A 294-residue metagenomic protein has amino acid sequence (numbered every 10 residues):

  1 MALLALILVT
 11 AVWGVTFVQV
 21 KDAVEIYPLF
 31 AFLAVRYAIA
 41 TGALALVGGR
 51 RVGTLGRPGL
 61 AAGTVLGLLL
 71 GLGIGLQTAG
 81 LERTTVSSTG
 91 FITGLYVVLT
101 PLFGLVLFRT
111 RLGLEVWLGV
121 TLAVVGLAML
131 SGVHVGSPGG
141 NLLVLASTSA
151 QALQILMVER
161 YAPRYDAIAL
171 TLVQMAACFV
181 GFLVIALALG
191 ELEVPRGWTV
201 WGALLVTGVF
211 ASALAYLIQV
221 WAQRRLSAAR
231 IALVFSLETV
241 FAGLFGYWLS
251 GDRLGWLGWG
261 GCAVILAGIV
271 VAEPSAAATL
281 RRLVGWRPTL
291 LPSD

Functional and structural regions predicted by a protein language model:
M1-L4, Y37, L127, V200-G202 (+2 more regions): C-terminal-most transmembrane helix of multi-pass membrane proteins
M1-L8, I39-L66, V106-W117, V133-G140 (+4 more regions): Membrane-interface interhelical linkers
V12, T16-F17, A45-T93, M129 (+1 more regions): Specific transmembrane alpha-helical segments of multi-pass solute transporters/efflux pumps, especially DMT/EamA
E25-L72, L76, L99-F103, A150-M157 (+4 more regions): Transmembrane alpha-helices of multi-pass small-molecule transport proteins
A31-G42, L70, I74, T78-R111 (+3 more regions): Specific alpha-helical transmembrane segments that line the substrate/conduction pathway and gating interfaces
L33-V35, T89-L95, M157-V180, S212-W248: Helix-helix packing/entry segments at the starts of transmembrane helices
L44, T64, L70, L112-S131 (+4 more regions): Hydrophobic transmembrane alpha-helices of multi-pass small-molecule transport proteins
G56-A61, G90-T93, V106-G126, S137-N141 (+2 more regions): Loop-to-transmembrane alpha-helix entry segments
